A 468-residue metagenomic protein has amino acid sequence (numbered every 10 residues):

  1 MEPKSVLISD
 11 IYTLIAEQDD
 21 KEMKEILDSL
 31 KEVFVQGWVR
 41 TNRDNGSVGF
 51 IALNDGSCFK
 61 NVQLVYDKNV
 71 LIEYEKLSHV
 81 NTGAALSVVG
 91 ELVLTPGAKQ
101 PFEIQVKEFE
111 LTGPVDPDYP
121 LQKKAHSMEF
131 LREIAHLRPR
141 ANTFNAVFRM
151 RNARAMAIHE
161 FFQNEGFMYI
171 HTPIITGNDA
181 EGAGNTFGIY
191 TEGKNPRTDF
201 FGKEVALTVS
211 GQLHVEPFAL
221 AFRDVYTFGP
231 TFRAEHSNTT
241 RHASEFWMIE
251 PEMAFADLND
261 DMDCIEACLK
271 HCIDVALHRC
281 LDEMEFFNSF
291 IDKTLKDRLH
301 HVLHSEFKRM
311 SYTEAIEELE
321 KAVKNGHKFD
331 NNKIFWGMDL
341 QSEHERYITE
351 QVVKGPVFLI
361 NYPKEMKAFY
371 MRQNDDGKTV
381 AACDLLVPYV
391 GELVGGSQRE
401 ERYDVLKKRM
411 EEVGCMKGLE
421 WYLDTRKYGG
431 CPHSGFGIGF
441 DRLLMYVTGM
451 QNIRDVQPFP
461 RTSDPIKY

Functional and structural regions predicted by a protein language model:
E2-Q18, K24-A254: Class II aminoacyl-tRNA synthetase-like tRNA-binding/catalytic domains
W38, V80, M156-E165, S210-L213 (+12 more regions): Generic, well-ordered alpha-helical scaffold segments in large soluble proteins
S78, M150, D179, A183 (+14 more regions): Secondary-structure capping and boundary motifs in well-ordered enzyme cores
P120-Q122, R151, M168-I175, G229-P230 (+5 more regions): Short coil/turn segments at secondary-structure boundaries
R151, L258-E266: Short, charged, low-complexity patches
A180-T186, G193-K194, A267-V387, E412-V413 (+1 more regions): Metal-assisted phosphate- and nucleotidyl-transfer catalytic regions
L220-P230, A243-D257, C272, K354-Y468: TRNA-recognition modules of translation machinery and tRNA-sensing kinases, especially anticodon-binding
F255-N259, H278-C280: Inter-helical turn/loop segments and adjacent helix faces that build the functional surface of alpha-helical bundle
